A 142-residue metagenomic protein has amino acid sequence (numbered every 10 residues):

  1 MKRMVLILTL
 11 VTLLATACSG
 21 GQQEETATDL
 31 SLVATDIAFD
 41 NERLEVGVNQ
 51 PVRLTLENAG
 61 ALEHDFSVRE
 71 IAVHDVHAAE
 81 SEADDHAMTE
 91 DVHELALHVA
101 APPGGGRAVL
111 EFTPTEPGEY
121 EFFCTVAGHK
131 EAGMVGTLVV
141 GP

Functional and structural regions predicted by a protein language model:
M1-L6: Bacterial N-terminal signal peptides that target proteins for export
L14-A17: C-terminal motif of bacterial Sec signal peptides marking the signal peptidase cleavage site
S19-Q22: Bacterial signal peptide processing site
E25-V52: N-terminal edge beta-strand
L32, L54-L56, A78-E80: Aromatic/hydrophobic beta-strand junction motif of beta-rich domains
E42-S67, R107-E116, Y120, V139-P142: Beta-strand cores of secreted/periplasmic/IMS beta-sandwich domains, seen most often in copper-related folds
A72-D85: Short aromatic-acidic-glycine turn motif
H93-P142: Extracellular/periplasmic metallocenter environments
